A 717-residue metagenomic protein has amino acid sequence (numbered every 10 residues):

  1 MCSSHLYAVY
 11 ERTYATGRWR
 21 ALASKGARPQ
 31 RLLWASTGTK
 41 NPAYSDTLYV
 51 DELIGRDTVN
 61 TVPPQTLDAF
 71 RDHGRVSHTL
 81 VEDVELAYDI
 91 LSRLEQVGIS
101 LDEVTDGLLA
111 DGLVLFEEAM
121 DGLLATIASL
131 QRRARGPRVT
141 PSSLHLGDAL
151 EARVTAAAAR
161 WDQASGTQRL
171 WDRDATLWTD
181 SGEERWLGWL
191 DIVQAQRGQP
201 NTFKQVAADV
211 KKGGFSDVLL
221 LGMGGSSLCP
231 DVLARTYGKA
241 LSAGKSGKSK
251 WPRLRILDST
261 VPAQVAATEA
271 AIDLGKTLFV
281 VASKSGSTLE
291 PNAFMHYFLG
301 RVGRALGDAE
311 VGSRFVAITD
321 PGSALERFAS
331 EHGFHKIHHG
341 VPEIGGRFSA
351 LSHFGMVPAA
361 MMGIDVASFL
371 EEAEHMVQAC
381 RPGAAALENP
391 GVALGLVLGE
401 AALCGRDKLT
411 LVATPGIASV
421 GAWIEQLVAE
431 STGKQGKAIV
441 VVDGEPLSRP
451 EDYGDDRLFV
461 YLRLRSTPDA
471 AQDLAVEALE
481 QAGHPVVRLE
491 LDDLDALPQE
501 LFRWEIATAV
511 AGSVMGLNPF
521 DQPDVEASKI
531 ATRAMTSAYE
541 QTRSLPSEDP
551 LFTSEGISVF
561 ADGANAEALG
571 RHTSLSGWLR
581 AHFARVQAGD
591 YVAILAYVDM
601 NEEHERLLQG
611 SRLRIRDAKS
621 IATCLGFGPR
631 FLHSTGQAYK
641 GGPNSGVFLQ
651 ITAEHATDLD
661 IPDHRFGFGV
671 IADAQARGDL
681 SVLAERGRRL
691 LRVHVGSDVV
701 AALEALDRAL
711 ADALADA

Functional and structural regions predicted by a protein language model:
M1-Q65: Catalytic alpha/beta core domains of metabolic enzymes, predominantly
Y44-Q96: A C-terminal functional module that forms or caps the active site or interfaces directly with catalytic machinery
L80-G136: C-terminal extensions of enzymes
G136-G214, S466, L474, R488 (+7 more regions): Extended, charge-enriched "interface" segments that sit outside catalytic cores
P137-T140, D521, E526, R543-S547 (+5 more regions): C-terminal amphipathic alpha-helical interaction region
A208-A384, L458, L462-T467, D473-Q481 (+2 more regions): Glycine-rich phosphate-binding loops that contact phosphosugars or nucleotide phosphates
R304-V460, R465-A470, R503-D617, I621: Active-site phosphate/pyrophosphate-binding segments
P468, Y591-T623, F627-R630, K640 (+2 more regions): Extended C-terminal subregions enriched in glycine
